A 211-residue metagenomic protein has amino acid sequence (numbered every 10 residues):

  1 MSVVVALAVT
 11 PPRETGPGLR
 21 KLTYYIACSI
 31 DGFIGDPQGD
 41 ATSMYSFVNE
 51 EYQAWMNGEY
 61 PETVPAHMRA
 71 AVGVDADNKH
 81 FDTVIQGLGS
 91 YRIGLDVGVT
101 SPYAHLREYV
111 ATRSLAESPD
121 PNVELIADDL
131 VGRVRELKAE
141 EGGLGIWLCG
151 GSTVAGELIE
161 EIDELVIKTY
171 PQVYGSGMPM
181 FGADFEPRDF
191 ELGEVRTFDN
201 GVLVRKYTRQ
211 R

Functional and structural regions predicted by a protein language model:
S2-R211: Enzymes that bind and transform nitrogen-containing heteroaromatic metabolites
